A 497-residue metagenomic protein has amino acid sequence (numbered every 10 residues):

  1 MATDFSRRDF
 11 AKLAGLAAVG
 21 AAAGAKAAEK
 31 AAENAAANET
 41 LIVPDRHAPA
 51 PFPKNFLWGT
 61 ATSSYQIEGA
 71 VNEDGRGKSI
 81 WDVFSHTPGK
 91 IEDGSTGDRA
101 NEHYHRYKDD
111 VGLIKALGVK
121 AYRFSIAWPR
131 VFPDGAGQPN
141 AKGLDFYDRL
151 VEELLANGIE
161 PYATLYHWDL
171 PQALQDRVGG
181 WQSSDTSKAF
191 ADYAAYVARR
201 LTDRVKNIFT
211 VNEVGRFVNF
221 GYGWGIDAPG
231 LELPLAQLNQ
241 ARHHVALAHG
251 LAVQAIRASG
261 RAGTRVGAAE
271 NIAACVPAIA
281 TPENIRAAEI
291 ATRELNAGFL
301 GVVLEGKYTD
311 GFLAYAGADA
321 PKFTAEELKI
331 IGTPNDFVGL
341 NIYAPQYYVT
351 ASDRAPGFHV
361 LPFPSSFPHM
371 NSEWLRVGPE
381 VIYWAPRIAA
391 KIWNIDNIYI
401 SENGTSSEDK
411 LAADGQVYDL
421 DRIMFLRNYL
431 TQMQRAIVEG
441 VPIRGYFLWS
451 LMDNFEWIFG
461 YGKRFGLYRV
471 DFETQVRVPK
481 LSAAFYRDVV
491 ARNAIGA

Functional and structural regions predicted by a protein language model:
M1-A18: N-terminal secretory signal peptides and thylakoid transit peptides that target proteins across membranes
A14, G118, G158: Conserved functional loop/turn residues at catalytic and ligand-binding sites
G20-G24: Hydrophobic h-region of N-terminal signal peptides that target proteins for export in Gram-negative bacteria
E33-N34: Intrinsically disordered, low-complexity segments used as extracellular stalks/linkers and nuclear/regulatory IDRs
N38-P88, D134-G135, L144-A497: Active-site region of glycoside hydrolase catalytic domains
G69-Y147: Active-site-adjacent substrate/metal-binding segments within catalytic domains of carbohydrate-active enzymes
